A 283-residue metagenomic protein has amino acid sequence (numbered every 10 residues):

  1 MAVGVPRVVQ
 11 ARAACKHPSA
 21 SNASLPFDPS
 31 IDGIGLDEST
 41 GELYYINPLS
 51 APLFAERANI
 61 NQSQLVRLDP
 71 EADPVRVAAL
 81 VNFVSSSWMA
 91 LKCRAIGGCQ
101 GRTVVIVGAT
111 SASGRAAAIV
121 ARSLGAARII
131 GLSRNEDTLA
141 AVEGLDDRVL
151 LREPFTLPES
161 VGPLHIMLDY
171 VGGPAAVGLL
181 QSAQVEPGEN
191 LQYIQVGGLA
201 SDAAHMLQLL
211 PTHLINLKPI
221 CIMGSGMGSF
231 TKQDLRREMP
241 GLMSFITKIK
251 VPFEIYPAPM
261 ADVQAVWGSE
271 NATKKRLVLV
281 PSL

Functional and structural regions predicted by a protein language model:
M1-V9, A14-P52: Glycine-rich beta-strand-centered segment in the early N-terminal region that forms part of a ligand/cofactor-binding
P29-I34, L43-A109: NAD(P)H dinucleotide-binding glycine-rich loop of Rossmann-like/cofactor-binding domains, especially the beta1-alpha1
L53-F54, S133-G144, H205-T212: Short, glycine/polar-rich helix-capping loops at beta-to-alpha or helix-loop-helix junctions that flank or form
A78-L157: Mid-domain Rossmann-like dinucleotide-binding core that forms the NAD(H)/NADP(H) cofactor-binding site
L132-E136, Y170, G226: N-terminal Rossmann-fold cofactor-binding loop
H165-L168, I194: N-terminal Rossmann-like NAD(P) cofactor-binding module of classical short-chain dehydrogenase/reductase
P174-K248, S282-L283: Glycine-rich phosphate-binding loop and adjacent beta-alpha segment of Rossmann(oid) nucleotide-cofactor-binding
T231-L283: C-terminal hydrophobic helical "lid"/dimerization subdomain of Rossmann-like NAD(P)H-dependent oxidoreductases
